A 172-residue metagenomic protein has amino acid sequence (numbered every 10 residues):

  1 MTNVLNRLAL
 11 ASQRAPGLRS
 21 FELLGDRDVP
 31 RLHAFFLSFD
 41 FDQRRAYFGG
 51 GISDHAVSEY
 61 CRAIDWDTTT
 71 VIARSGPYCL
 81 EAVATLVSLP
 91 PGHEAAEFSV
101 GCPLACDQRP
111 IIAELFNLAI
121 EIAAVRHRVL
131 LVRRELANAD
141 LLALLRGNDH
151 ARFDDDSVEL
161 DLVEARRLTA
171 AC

Functional and structural regions predicted by a protein language model:
L18-A34: A short beta-loop-alpha structural element at the N-terminal edge of CoA-dependent acyl/N-acetyltransferase catalytic
A34-G49: Helix-loop element at the rim of GNAT/NAT acetyltransferase active sites that forms part of the acceptor-substrate
Y47-T70: Active-site rim helix/loop that mediates acceptor-substrate recognition in acyltransferases
I72, Y78-S88, E97: Conserved beta-strand in the GNAT
R74, E97-Q108: A short, internal acetyl-CoA/4′-phosphopantetheine-binding micro-motif in the GNAT/acyltransferase core
Q108-I122: Conserved acetyl-CoA-binding loop-helix of GNAT-fold acetyltransferases
A123-E135: Conserved GNAT acetyl-CoA-binding A-motif
D154-C172: C-terminal "cap" of GNAT-fold acetyltransferases
